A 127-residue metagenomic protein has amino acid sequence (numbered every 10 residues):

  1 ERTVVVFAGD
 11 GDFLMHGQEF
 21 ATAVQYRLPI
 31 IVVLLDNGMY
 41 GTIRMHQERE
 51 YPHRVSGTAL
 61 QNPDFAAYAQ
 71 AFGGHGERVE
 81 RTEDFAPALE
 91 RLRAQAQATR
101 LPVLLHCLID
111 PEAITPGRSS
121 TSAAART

Functional and structural regions predicted by a protein language model:
E1-T127: Thiamine diphosphate
